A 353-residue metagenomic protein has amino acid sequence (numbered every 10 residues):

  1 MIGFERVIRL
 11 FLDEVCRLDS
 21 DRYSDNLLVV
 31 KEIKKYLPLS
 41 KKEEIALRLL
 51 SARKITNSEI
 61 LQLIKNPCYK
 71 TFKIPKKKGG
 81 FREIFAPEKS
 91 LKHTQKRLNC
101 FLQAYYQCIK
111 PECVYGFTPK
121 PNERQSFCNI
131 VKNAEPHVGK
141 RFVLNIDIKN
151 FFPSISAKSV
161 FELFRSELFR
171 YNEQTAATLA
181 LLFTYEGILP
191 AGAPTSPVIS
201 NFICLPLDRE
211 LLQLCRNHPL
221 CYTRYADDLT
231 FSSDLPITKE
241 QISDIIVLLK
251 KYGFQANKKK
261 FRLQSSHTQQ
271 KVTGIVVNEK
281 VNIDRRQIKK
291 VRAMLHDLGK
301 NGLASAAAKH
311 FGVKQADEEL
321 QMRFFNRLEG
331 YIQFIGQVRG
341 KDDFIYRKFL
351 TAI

Functional and structural regions predicted by a protein language model:
M1-Q174, T178-A193, F202-R209, I237-I353: Right-hand nucleic-acid polymerase module
N145-K149, G192, S196, H218-S233: Catalytic palm active-site di-aspartate
C215: Hydrophobic pocket-lining residues that define ligand/cofactor binding sites across diverse proteins
